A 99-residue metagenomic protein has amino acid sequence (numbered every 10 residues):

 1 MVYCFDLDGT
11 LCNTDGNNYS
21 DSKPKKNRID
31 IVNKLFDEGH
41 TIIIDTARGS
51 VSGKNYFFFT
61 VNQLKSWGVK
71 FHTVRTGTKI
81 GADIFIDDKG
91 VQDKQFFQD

Functional and structural regions predicted by a protein language model:
M1-D99: Catalytic phosphate/metal-binding cores of nucleic-acid and nucleotide-processing enzymes, i.e., regions that mediate
